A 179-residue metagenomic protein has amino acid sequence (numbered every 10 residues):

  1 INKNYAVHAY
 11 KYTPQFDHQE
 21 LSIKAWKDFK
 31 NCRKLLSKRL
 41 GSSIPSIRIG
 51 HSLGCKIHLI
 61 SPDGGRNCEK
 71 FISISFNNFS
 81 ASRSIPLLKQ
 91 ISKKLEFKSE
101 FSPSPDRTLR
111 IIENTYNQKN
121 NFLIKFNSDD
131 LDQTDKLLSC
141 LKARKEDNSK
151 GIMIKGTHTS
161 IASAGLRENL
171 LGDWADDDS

Functional and structural regions predicted by a protein language model:
I1-Y12: Short, surface-exposed "cap/lid" segments of acyl-processing enzymes
Y12-P14, F76: Active-site loop/turn elements of alpha/beta-hydrolase fold enzymes, especially the short glycine-/histidine-rich
F16-G41: Alpha/beta-hydrolase active-site loop
S37-L53, I57: Alpha/beta-hydrolase fold nucleophile elbow
C55-R66, F71: Short glycine-enriched nucleophile-adjacent loop and the immediately C-terminal alpha-helix near the catalytic center
K70, S80-G151: The feature captures the conserved acid-bearing segment of alpha/beta-hydrolase catalytic domains
I152-G165: Short glycine-rich catalytic loops that host catalytic nucleophiles or stabilize transition states across multiple
A164-S179: Catalytic active-site module of serine/aspartate enzymes centered on a nucleophile-bearing elbow/loop
